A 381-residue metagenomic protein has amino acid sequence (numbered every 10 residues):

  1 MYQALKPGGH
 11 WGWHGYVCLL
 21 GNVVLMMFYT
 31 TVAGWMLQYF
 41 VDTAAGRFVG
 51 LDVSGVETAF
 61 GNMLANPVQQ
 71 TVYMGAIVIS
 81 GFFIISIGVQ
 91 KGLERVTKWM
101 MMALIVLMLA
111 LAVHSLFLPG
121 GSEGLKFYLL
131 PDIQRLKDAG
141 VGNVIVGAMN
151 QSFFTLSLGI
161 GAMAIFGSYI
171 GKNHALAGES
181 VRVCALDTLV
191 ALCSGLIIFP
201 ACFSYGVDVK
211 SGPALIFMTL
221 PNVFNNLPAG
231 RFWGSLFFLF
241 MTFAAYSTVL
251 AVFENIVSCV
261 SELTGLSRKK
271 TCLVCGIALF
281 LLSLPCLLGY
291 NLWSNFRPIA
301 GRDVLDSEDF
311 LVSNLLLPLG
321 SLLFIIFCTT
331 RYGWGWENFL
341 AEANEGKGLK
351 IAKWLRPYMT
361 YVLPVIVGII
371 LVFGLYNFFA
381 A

Functional and structural regions predicted by a protein language model:
M1-L20, T30-Q90, G120-V146, P213-F217 (+3 more regions): Inter-helical loop and helix-membrane interface segments of multi-pass membrane transporters/permeases
K6, G15-L19, R47-S86, S157-A164 (+3 more regions): Transmembrane alpha-helical segments of multi-pass small-molecule transport proteins
K6, W35, G92-W99, G178 (+5 more regions): Transmembrane helix-loop boundary segments of multi-pass membrane transporters
H14, L19, G265-G276, S307-V367: C-terminal membrane-solvent junction of multi-pass transporters and transport-like membrane proteins
L20-A44, Y73-I87, M102-S115, I197-F199 (+4 more regions): Hydrophobic core segments of alpha-helical transmembrane domains in multi-pass membrane transport and ion-translocation
A33-A65, Y169-N173, G178-V190, I216-P228 (+4 more regions): Helix-loop-helix connectors at the membrane interface of multi-pass transporters/channels
T71-V72, L186-L192, R231-G234, F243-Y246 (+2 more regions): Loop-to-transmembrane helix boundary motifs in multi-pass membrane proteins
E94, K98-Y246, L250, K270-T271: Membrane-embedded translocation segments of transport machinery
